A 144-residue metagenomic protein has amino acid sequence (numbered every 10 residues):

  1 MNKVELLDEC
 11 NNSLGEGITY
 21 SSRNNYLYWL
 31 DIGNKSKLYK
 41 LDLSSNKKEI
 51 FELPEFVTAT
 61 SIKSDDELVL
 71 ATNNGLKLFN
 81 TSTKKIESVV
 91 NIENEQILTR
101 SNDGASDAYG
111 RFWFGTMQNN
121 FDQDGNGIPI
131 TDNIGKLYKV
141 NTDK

Functional and structural regions predicted by a protein language model:
M1-K144: Sequence-structural signature of mature extracellular/luminal beta-sheet repeat domains, prominently beta-propellers
